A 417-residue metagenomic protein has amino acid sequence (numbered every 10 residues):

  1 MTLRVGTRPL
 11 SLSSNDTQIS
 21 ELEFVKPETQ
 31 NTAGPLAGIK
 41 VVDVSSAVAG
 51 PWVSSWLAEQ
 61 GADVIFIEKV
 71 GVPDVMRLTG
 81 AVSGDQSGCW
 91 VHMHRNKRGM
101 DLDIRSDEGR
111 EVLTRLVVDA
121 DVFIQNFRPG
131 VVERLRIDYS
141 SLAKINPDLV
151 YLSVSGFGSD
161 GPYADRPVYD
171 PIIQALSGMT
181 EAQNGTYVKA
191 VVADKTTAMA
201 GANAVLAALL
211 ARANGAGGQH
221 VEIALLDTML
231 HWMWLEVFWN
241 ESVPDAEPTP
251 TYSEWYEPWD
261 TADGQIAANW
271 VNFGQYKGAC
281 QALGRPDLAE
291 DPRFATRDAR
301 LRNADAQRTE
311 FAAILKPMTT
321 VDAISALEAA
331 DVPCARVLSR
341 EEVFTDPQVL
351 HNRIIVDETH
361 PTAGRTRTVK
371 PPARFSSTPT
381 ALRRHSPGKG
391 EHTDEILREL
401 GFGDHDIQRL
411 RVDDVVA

Functional and structural regions predicted by a protein language model:
T7-N214, N240-E241, E310, G388 (+1 more regions): N-terminal helix-loop segment corresponding to the beta1-alpha1 unit of nucleotide/adenylate-binding folds
G71, G156-G158, L225-L230, D263-Q265 (+2 more regions): Glycine-rich beta-alpha junction loops
G185-A193, D260-G264, T378: Flexible glycine/proline-enriched surface loops and loop-helix/loop-strand junctions
A208-A246: Substrate-binding/catalytic subdomain of NAD(P)-dependent oxidoreductase enzymes
V243-Y256: Active-site Gly/Thr loop motif
E254-A330, C334: Aromatic-enriched alpha-helical interface/lid elements that frame and gate functional surfaces
E290-R302, R308, L338-P347, D406-A417: Short linear loop/turn motifs
V321, A329-R383: A glycine-rich dinucleotide-binding beta-alpha-beta segment and adjacent secondary-structure elements that constitute
